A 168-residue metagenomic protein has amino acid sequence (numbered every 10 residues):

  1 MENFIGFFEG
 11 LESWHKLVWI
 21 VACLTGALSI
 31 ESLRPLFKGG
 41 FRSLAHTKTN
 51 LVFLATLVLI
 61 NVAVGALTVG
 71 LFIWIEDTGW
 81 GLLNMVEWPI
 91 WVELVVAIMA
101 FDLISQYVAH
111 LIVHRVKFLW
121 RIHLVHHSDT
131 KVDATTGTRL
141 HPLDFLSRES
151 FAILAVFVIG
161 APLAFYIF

Functional and structural regions predicted by a protein language model:
M1-S13: Short, strongly hydrophobic alpha-helical membrane anchors
H15-W19, R42-A55: Loop-to-helix transition at the N-terminal end of transmembrane alpha-helices
I20-L24, F165-F168: Hydrophobic core segments of alpha-helical transmembrane domains in multi-pass membrane proteins
C23-A27, K38-G40, A66, Q106 (+1 more regions): Early transmembrane hairpin module of multi-pass membrane proteins
L28-K48: Membrane-interface helix-loop junction between the first two transmembrane segments
E31, L51, H110: Residue-level signal for inorganic ion chemistry
A55-T68, L82-L83, W88-F168: Membrane-embedded catalytic scaffold of the fatty acid hydroxylase/desaturase
A66-T78: Membrane-helix interface motif
